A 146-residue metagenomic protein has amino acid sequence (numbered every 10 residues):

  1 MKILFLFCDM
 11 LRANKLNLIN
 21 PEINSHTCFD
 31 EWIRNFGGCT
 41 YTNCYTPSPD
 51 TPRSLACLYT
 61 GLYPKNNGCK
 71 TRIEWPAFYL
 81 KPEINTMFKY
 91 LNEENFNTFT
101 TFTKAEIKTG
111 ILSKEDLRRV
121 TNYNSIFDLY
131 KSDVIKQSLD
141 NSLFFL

Functional and structural regions predicted by a protein language model:
M1-I3, C39, E94-F99: Loop/turn elements at helix/coil->beta-strand transitions in domains of secreted/extracellular proteins
M1-L16, L58, L91, F144-L146: Beta-strand elements within well-structured catalytic alpha/beta cores of enzymes that handle phosphate/sulfate esters
F5, M10, I23, P49-R53 (+2 more regions): Low-complexity, intrinsically disordered regions enriched in charged/polar residues
F7-R12, N20, F102-A105: Short, flexible loop/turn elements at secondary-structure junctions
A13-Y90: His/Cys-centered metal/cofactor-coordination and adjacent catalytic loops
T60-L146: Catalytic-site neighborhoods of secreted/periplasmic enzymes that process anionic sulfate/phosphate groups
